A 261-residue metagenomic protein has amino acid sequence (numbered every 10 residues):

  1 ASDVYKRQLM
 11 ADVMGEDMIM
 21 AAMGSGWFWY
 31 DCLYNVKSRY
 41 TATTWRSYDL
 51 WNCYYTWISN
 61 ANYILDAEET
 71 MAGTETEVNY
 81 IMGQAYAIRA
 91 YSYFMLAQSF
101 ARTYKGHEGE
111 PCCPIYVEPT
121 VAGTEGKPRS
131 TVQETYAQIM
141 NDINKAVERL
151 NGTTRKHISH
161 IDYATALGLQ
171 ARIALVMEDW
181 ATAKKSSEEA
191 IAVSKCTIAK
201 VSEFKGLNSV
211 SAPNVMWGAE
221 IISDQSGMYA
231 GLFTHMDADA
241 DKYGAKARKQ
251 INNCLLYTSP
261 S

Functional and structural regions predicted by a protein language model:
A1-Q8, Y257-S261: Conserved small/polar residues in nucleotide/adenosyl-binding loops
W29-F100, S130, E148-G152: Conserved, well-structured interaction surfaces
T74-E77, I81, T135, R155-I158 (+1 more regions): Structural signature of alpha-solenoid helical repeat junctions
S99-Q133, A137: Short coil/linker segments at helix-helix boundaries
K184-S259: Hydrophobic-face positions in mid-chain alpha helices that act as interaction patches
